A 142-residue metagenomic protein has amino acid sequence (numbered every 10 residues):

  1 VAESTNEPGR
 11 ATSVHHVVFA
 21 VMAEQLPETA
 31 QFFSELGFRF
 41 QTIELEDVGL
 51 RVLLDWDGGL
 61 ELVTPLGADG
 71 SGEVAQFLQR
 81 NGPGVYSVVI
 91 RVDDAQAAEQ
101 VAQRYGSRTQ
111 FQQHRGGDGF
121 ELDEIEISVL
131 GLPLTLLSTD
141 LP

Functional and structural regions predicted by a protein language model:
V1-Q31, L36, V85-V88, D140-P142: N-terminal beta-strand motif that seeds the catalytic metal site of vicinal oxygen chelate
V1-R10, R51-T64, V89, E99-P142: Vicinal oxygen chelate
A2-T5, A68-A75: Short amphipathic beta-strand starts and helix->beta connectors
S13-E24, E73-V101, I125-E126: Vicinal oxygen chelate
S34-Q41, Y105-T109: Conserved acetyl-CoA-binding loop of GNAT-fold acetyltransferases
R39-W56: N-terminal strand-loop-strand beta-hairpin
I43-D47, G72-F77, Y105, H114: Short, tandemly repeated low-complexity microdomains enriched for cysteine and small residues
P65-L66, Q79: DNA polymerase sliding clamps and clamp-related checkpoint/processivity subunits
